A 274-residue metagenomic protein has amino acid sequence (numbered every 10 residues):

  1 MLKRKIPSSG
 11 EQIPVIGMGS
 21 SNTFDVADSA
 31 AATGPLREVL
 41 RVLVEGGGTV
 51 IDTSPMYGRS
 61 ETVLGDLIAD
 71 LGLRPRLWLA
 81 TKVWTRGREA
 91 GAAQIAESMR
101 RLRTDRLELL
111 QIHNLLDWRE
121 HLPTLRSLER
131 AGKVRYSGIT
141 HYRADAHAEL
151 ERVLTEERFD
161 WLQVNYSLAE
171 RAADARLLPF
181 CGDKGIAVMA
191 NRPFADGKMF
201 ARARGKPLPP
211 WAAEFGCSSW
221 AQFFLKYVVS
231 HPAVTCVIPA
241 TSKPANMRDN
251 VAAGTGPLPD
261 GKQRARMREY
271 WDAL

Functional and structural regions predicted by a protein language model:
M1-L77: N-terminal binding-site loop/beta-alpha segment at the start of enzyme catalytic domains that lines or forms
I6, M18, L43, I51 (+11 more regions): Conserved, mostly hydrophobic/aromatic
P7-Q12, G65-R76, A96-D105, L125-R130 (+3 more regions): Acidic (Asp/Glu)-rich catalytic clusters
S21-G34, A80-E89, T140, P209-F215: Active-site mouth loops of central-metabolism enzymes
V26-A30, S54-T62, W84-E89, H113-E120 (+2 more regions): Acidic-and-aromatic substrate-binding clefts and catalytic sites of carbohydrate-active enzymes
D28-L43, G87-R103, A144-V153, W220-L225: Short, acidic/polar
M99-E120: Active-site groove signature of glycoside hydrolases
L115-L274: Beta/alpha (TIM)-barrel catalytic core signal, keyed to glycine-rich beta->alpha loops juxtaposed to Asp/Glu that bind
